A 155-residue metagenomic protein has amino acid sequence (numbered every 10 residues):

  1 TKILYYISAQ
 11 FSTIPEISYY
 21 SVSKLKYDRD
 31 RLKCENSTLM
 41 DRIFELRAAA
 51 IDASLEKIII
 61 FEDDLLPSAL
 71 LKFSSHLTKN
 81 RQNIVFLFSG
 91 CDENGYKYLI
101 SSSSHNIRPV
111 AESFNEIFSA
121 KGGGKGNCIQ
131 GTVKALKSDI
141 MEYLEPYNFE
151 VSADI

Functional and structural regions predicted by a protein language model:
T1-I155: Terminal appendage regions of diverse proteins
